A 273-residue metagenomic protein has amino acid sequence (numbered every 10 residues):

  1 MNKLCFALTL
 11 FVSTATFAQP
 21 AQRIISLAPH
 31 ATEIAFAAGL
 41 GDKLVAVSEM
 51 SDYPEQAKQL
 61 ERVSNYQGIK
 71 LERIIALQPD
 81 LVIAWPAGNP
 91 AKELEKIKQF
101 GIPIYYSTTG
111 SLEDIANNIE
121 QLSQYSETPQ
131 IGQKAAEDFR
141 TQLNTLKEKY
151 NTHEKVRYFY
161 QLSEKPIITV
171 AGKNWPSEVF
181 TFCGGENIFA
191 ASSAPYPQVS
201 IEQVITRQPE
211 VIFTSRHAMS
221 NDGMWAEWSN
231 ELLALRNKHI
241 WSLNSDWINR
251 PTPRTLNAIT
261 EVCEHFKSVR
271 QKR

Functional and structural regions predicted by a protein language model:
M1-A7: Positively charged n-region of N-terminal signal peptides that target proteins for export
S13-A15: N-terminal signal peptide c-region/cleavage motif recognized by signal peptidases
R23, I69, D114-Q124, Q133 (+1 more regions): Structured C-terminal subdomain patch of bacterial secreted/periplasmic proteins
R23-A35, Q130-C183: Basic- and aromatic-lined ligand-binding clefts that recognize polyanionic substrates
R23-L77, L81-A87, I188: A short, structured surface patch at a secondary-structure boundary
S48, K173-Y196, R216, W241-S242: His/Asp/Glu-enriched short active-site or ligand-binding loop at hydrolase and phosphoryl-transfer sites
Y53, P90-Q121, N237: Flexible loop/hinge segments that line or gate small-molecule binding clefts
L71-Q78, F100, Q198-Q208: Short helices/loops that flank or line small-molecule/ion binding pockets
